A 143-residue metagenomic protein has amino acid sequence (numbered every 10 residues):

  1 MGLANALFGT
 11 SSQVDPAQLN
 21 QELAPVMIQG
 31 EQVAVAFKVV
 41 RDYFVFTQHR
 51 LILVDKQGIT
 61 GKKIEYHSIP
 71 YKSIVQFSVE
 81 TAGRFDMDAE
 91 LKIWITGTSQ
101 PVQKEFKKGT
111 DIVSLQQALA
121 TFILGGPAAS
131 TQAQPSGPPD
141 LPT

Functional and structural regions predicted by a protein language model:
G2-E22, I59-T143: Acidic, Ser/Thr- and proline-rich intrinsically disordered linker/docking segments of eukaryotic scaffolds
Q18-V39: The phosphoinositide-binding surface of pleckstrin homology
V33-V35, D42-Y43, H67, L91: Residue-level detector of beta-strand structural context in well-folded domains
F37-T60: Conserved beta-hairpin
